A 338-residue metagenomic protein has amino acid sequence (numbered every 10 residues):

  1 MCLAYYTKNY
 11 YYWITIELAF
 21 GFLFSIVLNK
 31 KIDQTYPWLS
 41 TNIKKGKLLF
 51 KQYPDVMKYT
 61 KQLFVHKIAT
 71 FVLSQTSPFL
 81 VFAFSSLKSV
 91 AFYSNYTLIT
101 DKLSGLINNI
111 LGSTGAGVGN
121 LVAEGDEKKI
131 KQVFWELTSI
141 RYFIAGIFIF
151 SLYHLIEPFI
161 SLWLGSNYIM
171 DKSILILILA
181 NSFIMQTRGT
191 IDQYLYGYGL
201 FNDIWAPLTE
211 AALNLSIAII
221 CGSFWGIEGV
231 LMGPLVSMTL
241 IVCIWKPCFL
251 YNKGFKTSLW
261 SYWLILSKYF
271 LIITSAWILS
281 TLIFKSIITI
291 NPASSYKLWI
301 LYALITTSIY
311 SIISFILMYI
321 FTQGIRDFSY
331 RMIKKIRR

Functional and structural regions predicted by a protein language model:
M1, W13-N29, H66, T70 (+8 more regions): Short runs within selected transmembrane alpha-helices of multi-pass transporters and secretion channels
C2-T7, F71-K102, N120-L121, E157-N167 (+2 more regions): Helix-terminus/linker motif at the lipid-water interface of multi-pass membrane proteins
Y10-T15, K51-Y59, F79-D101, K129-Q132 (+2 more regions): Interfacial/gating helices of multi-pass transporter permease domains
Y10-W13, L28-S74, G117-Q132, F249-S267: Interhelical loop/hinge segments that connect adjacent transmembrane helices in multipass membrane
Y36-T41, Y96, T100-T138, Y142 (+1 more regions): Helix-loop junctions and terminal segments of transmembrane helices in multi-pass membrane transport/translocation
T60, F64, I68-L80, F84 (+9 more regions): Short helix-kink/termination motifs in transmembrane helices of multi-pass secondary transporters
K131-M185, L215-F224, I273-I278, L282: Alpha-helical transmembrane segments of multi-pass membrane transport and lipid-handling proteins
T257-S258, T281-R338: Membrane-proximal transmembrane or re-entrant/amphipathic helices at the cytosolic face
